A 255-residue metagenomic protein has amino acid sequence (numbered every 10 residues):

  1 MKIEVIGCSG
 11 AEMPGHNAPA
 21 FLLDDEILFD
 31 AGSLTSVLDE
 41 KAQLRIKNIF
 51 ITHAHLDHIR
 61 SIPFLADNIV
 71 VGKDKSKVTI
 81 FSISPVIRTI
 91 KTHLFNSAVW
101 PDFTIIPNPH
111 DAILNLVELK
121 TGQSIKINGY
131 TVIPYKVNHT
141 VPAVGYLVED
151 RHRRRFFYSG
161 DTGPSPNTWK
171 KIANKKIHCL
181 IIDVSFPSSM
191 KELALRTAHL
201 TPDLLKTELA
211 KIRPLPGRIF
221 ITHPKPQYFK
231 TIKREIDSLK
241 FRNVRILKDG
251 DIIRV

Functional and structural regions predicted by a protein language model:
M1-A42, V144-G160: Conserved beta-strand hairpin/beta-sheet module of binuclear metal-dependent hydrolase folds, prominently
I3, F21, F29-D30, H53 (+7 more regions): Divalent metal-coordination and catalytic microenvironments
F29-G32, K47-D57, F81-I83, F157-T162 (+3 more regions): Active-site neighborhood of phospho(di)ester-bond hydrolases with catalytic His/Asp-centered motifs
T35-S82, H178: Active-site metal-binding motif and surrounding structural segment of the metallo-beta-lactamase
L38-Q43, F64, I125-N128, W169-N174 (+1 more regions): Short amphipathic alpha-helix with an adjacent loop that forms part of the alpha/beta core around
K75, H152-R154, R213-I219: Short, surface-exposed connector motifs at secondary-structure boundaries
P85-A143, R151, R242-R254: Metallo-beta-lactamase
P164-R254: Cap/insert and terminal regions of metallo-dependent hydrolase folds
